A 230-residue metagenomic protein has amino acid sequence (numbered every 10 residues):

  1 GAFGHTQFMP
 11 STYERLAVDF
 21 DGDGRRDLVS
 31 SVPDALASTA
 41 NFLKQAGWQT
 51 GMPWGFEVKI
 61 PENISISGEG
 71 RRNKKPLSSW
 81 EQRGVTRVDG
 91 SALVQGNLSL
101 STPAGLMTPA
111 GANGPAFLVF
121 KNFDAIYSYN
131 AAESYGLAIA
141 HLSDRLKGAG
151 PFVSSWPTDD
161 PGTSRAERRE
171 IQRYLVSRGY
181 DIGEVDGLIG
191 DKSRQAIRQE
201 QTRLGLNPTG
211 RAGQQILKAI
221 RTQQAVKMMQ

Functional and structural regions predicted by a protein language model:
G1-F8, D27-S31: Short, contiguous, pocket-lining structural segments that sit at or immediately flank catalytic/ligand-binding sites
F3-V18, T39: Substrate-binding/active-site groove segments that recognize and process beta-1,4-linked N-acetyl-hexosamine
E14-D21, P115-K121, G148-V153: Short acidic (Asp/Glu) and glycine-rich catalytic loops that position anionic groups and cofactors
R15-D19, N41-Q49, R83, Y129 (+4 more regions): Structured segments of extracytoplasmic/periplasmic soluble domains in secreted or envelope-associated proteins
D19-L28, G187, G210: Acidic, glycine-anchored loop motifs typical of Ca2+
R25-H141: Long, repeat-rich segments with strong aromatic
F120-E133, H141-L188, V226-Q230: Acidic, Ser/Thr/Pro/Gly-enriched interdomain connector segments
T163-R168, V176-I220: Short acidic, glycine/serine/threonine-rich helix-capping segments at coil-helix boundaries
